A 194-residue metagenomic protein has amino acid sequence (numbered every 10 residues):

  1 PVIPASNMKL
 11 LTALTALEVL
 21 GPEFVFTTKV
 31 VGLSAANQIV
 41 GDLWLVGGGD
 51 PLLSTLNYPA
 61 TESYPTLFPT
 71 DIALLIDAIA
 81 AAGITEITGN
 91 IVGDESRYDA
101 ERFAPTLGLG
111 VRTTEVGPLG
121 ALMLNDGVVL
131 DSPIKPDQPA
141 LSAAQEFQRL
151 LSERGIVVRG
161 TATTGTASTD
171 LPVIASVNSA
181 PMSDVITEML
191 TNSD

Functional and structural regions predicted by a protein language model:
V2-I3, E18-D194: Conserved serine DD-peptidase/penicillin-binding transpeptidase domain and beta-lactam-recognizing active-site
I3-A16: Active/ligand-binding-proximal structured segments within catalytic/core domains that scaffold catalytic residues
